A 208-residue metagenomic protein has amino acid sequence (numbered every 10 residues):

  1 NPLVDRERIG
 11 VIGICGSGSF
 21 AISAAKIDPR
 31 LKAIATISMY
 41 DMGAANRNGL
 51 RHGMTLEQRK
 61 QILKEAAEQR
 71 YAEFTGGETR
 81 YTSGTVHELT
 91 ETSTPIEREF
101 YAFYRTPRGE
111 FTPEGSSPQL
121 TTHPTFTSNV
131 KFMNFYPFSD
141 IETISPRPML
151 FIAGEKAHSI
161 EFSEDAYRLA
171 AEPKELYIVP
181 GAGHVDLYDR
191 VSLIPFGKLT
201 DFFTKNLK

Functional and structural regions predicted by a protein language model:
L3-C15, P148: Alpha/beta-hydrolase fold nucleophile elbow
I12-I14, A35-S38, V179-P180: Alpha/beta-hydrolase-fold catalytic nucleophile elbow
F20-T106: Alpha/beta-hydrolase-fold enzymes
L50, H123-I141, H158: Active-site nucleophile elbow and catalytic-triad environment of alpha/beta-hydrolase enzymes
I144-S145, L150-A153: Short beta-strand/loop motif that positions the catalytic acidic residue of the alpha/beta-hydrolase fold
G154-A157, G181-G183: Acidic beta-to-alpha connecting loop that harbors the catalytic carboxylate
E155-K174: Conserved loop-alpha-helix segment in the C-terminal half of the alpha/beta-hydrolase fold that carries the catalytic
A182-L193: Catalytic histidine-centered segment of alpha/beta-hydrolase-like enzymes
